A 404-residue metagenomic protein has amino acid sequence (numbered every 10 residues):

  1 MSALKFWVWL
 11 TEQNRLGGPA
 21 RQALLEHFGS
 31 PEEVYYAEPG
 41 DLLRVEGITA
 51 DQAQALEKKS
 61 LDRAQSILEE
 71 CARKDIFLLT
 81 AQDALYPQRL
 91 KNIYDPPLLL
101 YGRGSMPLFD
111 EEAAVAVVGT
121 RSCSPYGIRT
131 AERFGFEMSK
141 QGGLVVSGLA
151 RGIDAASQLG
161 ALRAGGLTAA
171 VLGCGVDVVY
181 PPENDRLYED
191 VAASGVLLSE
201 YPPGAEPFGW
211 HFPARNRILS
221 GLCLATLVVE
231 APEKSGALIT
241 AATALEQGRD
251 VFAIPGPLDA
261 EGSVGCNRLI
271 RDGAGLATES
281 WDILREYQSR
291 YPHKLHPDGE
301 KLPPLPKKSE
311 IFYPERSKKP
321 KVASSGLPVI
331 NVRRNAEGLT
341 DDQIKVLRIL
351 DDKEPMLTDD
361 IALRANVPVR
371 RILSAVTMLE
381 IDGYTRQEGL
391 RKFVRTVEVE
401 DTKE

Functional and structural regions predicted by a protein language model:
M1-L85, Y384, G389-R391, V399-E404: Short, small/acidic-rich helices and loops at N termini and domain boundaries of DNA replication/processing enzymes
S2-L4, A72-R73, T80-E404: Glycine-biased, small-residue-rich flexible motifs in mid-sequence functional cores and linkers
